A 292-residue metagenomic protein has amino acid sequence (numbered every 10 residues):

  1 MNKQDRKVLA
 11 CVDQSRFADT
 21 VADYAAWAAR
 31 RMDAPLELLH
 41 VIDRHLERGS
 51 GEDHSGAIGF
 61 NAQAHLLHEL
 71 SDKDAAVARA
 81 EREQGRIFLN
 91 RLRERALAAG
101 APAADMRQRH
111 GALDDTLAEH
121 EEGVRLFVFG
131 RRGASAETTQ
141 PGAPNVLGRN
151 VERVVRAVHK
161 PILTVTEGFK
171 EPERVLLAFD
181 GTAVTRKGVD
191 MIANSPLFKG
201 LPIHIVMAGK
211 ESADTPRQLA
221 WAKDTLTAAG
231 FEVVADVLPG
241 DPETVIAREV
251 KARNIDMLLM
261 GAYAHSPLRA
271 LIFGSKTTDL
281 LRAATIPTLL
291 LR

Functional and structural regions predicted by a protein language model:
M1-S71, A157-K160, K170-V237, I255: Small/aliphatic-rich secondary-structure junction motif
Q4, A18-Y24, R30, M106-F169 (+1 more regions): Gly/Ser-rich helix-loop-strand patches that form or flank binding pockets for ribonucleotide-derived cofactors
A25, L92, L117, I192 (+3 more regions): Aromatic/hydrophobic pocket-lining residues that form π-stacking "cages" and hydrophobic walls in ligand
A62-G100: N-terminal positively charged helical leader segments and presequences
R82, R86-N90, G148, V189 (+1 more regions): Short, surface-exposed alpha-helical segments at coil->helix boundaries
L97-D105, T227-V233: A short helix-to-beta-strand connector/capping loop
G111-D114, G240-T244: Short acidic loop-to-helix transition motifs that present clustered carboxylates
K223, D241-K251: A short, acidic, amphipathic alpha-helical segment used as a generic capping/interface helix at domain edges
